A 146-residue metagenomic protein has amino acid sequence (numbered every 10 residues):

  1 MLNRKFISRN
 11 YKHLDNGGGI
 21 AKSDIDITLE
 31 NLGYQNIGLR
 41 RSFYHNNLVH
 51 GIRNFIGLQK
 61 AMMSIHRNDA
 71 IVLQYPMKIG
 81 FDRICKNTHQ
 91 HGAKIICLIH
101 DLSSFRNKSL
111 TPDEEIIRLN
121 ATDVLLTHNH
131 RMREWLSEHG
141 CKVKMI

Functional and structural regions predicted by a protein language model:
M1-K78: N-terminal pre-catalytic "stem/leader" segment of glycosyltransferase-like enzymes
L32, A121, H139: Conserved dinucleotide-binding and phosphotransfer motif residues
Y34, A93, C141-K142: Short phosphate-binding/catalytic loops that engage adenosine nucleotides
I37-L39, I96, L126, I146: Hydrophobic/aromatic beta-strand patches that form the interior of the parallel beta-sheet core in alpha/beta enzyme
L48-D123, T127-E134: Extended catalytic core of nucleotide-activated donor transferases of GT-like folds
R133-I146: Helix-loop-beta element that forms the nucleotide-linked donor phosphate-binding surface in glycosyltransferases
